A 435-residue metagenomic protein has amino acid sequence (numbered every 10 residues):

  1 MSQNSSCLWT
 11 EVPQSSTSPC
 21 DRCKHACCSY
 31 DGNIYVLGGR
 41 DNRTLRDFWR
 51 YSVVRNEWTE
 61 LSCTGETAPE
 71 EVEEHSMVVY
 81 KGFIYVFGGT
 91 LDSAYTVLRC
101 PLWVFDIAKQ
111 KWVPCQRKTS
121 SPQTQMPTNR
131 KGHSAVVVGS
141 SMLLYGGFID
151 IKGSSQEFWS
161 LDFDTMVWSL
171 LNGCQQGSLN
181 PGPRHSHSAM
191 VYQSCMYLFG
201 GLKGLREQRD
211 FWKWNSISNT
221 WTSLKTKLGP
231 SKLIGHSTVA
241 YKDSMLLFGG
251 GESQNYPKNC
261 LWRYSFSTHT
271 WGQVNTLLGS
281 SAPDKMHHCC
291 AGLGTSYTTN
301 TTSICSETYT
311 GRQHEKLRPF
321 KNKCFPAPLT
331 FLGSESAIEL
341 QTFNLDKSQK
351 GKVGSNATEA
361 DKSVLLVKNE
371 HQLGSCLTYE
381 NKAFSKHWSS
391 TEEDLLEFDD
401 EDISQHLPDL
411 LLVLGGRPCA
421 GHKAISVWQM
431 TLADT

Functional and structural regions predicted by a protein language model:
M1-T435: Kelch-like beta-propeller repeat domains
